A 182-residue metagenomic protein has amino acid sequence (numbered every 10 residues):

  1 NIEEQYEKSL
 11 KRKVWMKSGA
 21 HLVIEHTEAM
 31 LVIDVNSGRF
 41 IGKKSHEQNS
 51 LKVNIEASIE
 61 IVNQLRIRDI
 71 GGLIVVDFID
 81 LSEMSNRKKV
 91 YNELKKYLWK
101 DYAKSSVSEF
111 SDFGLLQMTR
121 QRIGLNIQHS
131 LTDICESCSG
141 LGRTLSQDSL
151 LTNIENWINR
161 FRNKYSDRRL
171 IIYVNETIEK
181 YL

Functional and structural regions predicted by a protein language model:
N1-L22: A contiguous, basic/glycine-rich beta-loop/short-helix subdomain that forms a polymer-engagement track
M16-L182: Conserved glycine-centered short motifs in functionally critical loops
